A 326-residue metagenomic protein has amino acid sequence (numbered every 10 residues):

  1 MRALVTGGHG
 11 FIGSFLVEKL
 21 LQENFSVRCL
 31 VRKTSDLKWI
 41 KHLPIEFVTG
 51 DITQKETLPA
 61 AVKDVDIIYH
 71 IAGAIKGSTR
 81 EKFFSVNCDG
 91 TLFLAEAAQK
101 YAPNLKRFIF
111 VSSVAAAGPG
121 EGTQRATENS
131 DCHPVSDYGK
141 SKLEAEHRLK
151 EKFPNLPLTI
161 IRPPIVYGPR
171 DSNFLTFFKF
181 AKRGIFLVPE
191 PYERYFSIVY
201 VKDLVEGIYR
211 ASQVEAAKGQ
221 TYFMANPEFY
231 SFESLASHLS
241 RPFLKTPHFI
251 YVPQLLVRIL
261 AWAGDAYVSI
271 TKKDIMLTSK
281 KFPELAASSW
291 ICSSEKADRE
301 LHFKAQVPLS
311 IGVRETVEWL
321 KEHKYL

Functional and structural regions predicted by a protein language model:
A3-E23: N-terminal Rossmann NAD(P)H-binding glycine-rich loop of SDR-like oxidoreductase domains
D36-K41, I45-D89, Q99, A117-P119: NAD(P)H-binding glycine-rich loop region in Rossmannoid oxidoreductase-like domains and their noncatalytic homologs
K82-F93, K140-S141, V199: Glycine-rich NAD(P)-binding loop of the Rossmann-fold in SDR/ketoreductase-type enzymes
L92-D137, T159: Conserved Rossmann-fold NAD(P)-dependent oxidoreductase catalytic core, especially the SDR/UDP-sugar
F93, E144, D171-T176, E190-S212 (+1 more regions): Substrate-positioning beta->alpha
H133-T159: Active-site Tyr-X1-5-Lys
T159-L175: Flexible, glycine-rich beta-alpha linker
R210, V214-L277, E300, S310 (+2 more regions): Mid/C-terminal beta-alpha module of Rossmann-like enzyme folds, strongest in SDR-family dehydrogenases/epimerases
